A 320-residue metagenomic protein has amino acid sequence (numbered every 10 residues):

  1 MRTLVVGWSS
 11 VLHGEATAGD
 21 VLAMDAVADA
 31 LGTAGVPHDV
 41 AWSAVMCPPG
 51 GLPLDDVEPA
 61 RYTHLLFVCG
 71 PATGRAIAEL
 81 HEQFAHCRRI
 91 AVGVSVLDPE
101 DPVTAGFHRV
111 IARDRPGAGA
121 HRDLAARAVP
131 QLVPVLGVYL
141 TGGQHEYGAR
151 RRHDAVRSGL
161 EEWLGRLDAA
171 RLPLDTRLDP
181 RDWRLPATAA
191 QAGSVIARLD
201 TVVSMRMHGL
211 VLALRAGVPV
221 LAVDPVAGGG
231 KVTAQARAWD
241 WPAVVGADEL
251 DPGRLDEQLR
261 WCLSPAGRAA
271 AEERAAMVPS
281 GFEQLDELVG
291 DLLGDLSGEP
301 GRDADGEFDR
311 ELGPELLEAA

Functional and structural regions predicted by a protein language model:
M1-A320: Active-site anion-handling motifs in enzyme catalytic cores
